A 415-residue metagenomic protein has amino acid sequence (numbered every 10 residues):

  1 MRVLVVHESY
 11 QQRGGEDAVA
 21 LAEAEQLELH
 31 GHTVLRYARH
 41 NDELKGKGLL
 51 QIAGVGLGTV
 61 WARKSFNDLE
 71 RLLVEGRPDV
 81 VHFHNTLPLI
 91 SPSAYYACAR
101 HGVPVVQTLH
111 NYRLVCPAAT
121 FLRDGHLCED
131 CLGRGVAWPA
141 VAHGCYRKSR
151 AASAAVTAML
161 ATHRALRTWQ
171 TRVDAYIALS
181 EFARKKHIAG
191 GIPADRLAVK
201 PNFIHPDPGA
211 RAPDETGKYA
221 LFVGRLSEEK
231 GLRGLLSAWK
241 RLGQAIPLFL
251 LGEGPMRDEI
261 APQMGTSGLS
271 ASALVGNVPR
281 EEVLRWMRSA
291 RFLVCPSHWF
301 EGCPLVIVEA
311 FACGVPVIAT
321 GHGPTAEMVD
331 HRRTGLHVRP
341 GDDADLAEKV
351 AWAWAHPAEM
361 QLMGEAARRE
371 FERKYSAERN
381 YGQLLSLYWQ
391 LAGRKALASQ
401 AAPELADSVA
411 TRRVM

Functional and structural regions predicted by a protein language model:
D17-A18, K218, F222-R241, P255-E259: A conserved mid-protein helix/loop that constitutes part of the nucleotide-sugar donor-binding site
L73, N277-V278, R285-A290: Short alpha-helical donor nucleotide-sugar binding micro-motif in glycosyltransferases
L114, E129, G133-G209, L274: Donor nucleotide-sugar binding/catalytic pocket of nucleotide-sugar-dependent glycosyltransferases
E259-E281: Nucleotide-activated donor-binding/catalytic signature segment of Leloir-type glycosyltransferases, i.e., the conserved
R288-G302, V315: Acidic donor-binding loop of glycosyltransferase active sites
I307, P316-A319, V329: Short hydrophobic beta-strand element within catalytic cores of glycosyltransferases and related nucleotide-activated
H331-R332, L336-D343, W352-P357: Conserved acidic donor-binding segment of nucleotide-sugar-dependent glycosyltransferases
D345, W352, E359-K374, N380-S386: A short, well-ordered alpha-helix in the C-terminal region of glycosyltransferases
